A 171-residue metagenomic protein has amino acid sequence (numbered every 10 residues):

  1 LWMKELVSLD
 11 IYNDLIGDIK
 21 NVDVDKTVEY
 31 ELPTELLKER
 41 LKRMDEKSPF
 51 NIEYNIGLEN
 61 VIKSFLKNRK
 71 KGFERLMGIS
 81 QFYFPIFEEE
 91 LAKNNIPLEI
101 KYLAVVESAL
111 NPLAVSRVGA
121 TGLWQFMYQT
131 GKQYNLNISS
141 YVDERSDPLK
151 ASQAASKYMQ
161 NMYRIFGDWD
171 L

Functional and structural regions predicted by a protein language model:
L1-N94: An acidic, Gly/Ser/Thr/Pro-rich helix-cap/linker signature
V61-R75, L110-R117, Q125-D168: Substrate-binding clefts and substrate-entry loops adjacent to catalytic sites of polymer-processing enzymes acting on
P85, E89, K101, Q153-Q160: Solvent-exposed, polar/charged alpha-helical surfaces in well-ordered, non-transmembrane soluble domains, broadly
K93-I96, I165: Membrane-interface junctions
I96-L113, D170: Short, functionally critical alpha-helical segments immediately adjacent to catalytic or ligand/cofactor-binding
